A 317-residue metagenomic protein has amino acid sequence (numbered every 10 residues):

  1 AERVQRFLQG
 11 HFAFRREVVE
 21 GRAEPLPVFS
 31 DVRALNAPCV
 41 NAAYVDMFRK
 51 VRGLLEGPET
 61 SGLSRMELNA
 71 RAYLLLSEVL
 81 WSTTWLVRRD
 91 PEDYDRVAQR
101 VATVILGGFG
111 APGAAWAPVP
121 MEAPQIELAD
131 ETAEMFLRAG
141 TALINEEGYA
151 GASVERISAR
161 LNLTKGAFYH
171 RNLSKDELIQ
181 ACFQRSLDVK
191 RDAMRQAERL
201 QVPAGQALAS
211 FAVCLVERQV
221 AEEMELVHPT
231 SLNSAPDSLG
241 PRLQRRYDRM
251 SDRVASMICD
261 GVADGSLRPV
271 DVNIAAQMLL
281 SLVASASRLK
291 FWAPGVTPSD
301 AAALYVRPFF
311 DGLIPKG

Functional and structural regions predicted by a protein language model:
A1-G21, A181, R195-E223: Hydrophobic alpha-helical connector segments
Q5-R6, A34-T60, N69-Y73, L80 (+2 more regions): Amphipathic alpha-helical packing segments from all-alpha helical-bundle domains
F12-P38, R52, R218-S238: Amphipathic alpha-helical segments used for helix-helix packing
A13, V45-G57, E78, T84-R138 (+5 more regions): C-terminal peripheral helix-coil segments that are non-catalytic and often amphipathic
R22-V32, P58, S82-R89, A197 (+4 more regions): Secondary-structure edge/capping motif, primarily at the C-terminal ends of alpha-helices and the immediately following
L63-S64, A150, L267: Conserved hydrophobic residue
M135, A139, L143-E177, A181: Helix-turn-helix
F183-R191: Short, basic, alpha-helical segments at the C-terminal edge of helix-turn-helix-like DNA-binding modules
